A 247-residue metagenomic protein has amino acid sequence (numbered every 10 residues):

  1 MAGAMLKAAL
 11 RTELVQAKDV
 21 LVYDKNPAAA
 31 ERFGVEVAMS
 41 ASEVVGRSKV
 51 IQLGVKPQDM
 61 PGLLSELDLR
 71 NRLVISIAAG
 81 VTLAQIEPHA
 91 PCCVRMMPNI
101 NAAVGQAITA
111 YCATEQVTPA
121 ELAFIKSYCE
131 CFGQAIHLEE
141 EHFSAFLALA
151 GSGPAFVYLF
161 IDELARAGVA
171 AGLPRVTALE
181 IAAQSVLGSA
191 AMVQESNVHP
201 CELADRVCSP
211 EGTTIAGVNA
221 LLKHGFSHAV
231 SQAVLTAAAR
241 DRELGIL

Functional and structural regions predicted by a protein language model:
M1-V37, H89, Q106-A107, V169-A170: NAD(P)+-binding Rossmann beta1-loop-alpha1 motif at the extreme N-terminus of oxidoreductases
V20, V44, M60, P174-A182 (+2 more regions): Small-residue helix-packing motif on alpha-helices
L21, A38, I75, V94-M96 (+1 more regions): Hydrophobic/aromatic beta-strand patches that form the interior of the parallel beta-sheet core in alpha/beta enzyme
E36-P91: Rossmann-fold NAD(P) dinucleotide-binding segment
A79, M97-A102, L147-V157: Glycine/serine-rich anion-binding loops at beta->alpha junctions that coordinate negatively charged ligand groups
P88-C92, I108-F146, Y158-S196, R240: Internal alpha-helical scaffold of NAD(P)-dependent oxidoreductase catalytic cores
A183-L247: NAD(P)-dependent Rossmann-like dehydrogenase/reductase catalytic/cofactor-binding core
